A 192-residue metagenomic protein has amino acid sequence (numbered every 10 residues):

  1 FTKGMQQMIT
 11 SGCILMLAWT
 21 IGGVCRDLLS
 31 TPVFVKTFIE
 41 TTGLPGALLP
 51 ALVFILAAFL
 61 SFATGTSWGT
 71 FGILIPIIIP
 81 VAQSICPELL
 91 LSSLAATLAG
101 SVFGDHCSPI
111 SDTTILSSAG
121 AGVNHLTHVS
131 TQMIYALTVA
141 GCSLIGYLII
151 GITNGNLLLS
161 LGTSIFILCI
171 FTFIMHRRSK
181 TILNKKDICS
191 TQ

Functional and structural regions predicted by a protein language model:
F1-S30, A47-F59: Core transmembrane alpha-helical segments of multi-pass membrane transporters/permeases
T2-Q7, V33-T41, I115-A119, L126-S130: Short amphipathic alpha-helical coupling elements at transmembrane boundaries
M5-G12, I39-I55, A82-S93, L157-L158: Membrane-interfacial loop-to-helix junctions in multi-pass transporters
I9-T10, G23-S30, L60-G72, V102-S111: Short helix-coil transition sites and intra-membrane helix breaks within transmembrane domains of multi-pass
G12-A18, A51-L52, I73-I78, L158-F171: Hydrophobic mid-bilayer segments of alpha-helices in multi-pass membrane transport proteins, especially secondary
G23-V35, A63-G65, S143-L157: Transmembrane helix-loop junctions in multi-pass membrane proteins
A47-S61, C86-H106, T131, L137: Alpha-helical transmembrane segments of multi-pass membrane proteins
A99-C189: Juxtamembrane and boundary regions of transmembrane helices in multi-pass small-molecule transporters and channels
